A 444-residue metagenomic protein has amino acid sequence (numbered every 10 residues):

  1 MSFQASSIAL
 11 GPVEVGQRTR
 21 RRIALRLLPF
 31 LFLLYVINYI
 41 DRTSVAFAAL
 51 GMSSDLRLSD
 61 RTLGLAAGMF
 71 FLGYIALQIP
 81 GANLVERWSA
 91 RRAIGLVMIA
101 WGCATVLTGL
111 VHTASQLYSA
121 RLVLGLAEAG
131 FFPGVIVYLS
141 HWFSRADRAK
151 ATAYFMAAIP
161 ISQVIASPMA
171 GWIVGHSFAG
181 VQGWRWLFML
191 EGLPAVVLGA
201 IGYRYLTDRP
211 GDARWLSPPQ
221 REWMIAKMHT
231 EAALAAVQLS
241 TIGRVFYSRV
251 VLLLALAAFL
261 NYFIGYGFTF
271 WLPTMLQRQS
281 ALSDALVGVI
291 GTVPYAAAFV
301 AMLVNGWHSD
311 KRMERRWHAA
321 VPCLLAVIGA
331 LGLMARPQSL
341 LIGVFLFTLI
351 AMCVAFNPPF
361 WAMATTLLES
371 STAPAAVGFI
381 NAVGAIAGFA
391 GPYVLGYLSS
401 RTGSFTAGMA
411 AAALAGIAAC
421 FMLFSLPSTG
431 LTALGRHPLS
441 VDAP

Functional and structural regions predicted by a protein language model:
V45-A46, G243-L303, N357, W361: Extracytoplasmic gate region of multi-pass secondary transporters
R57, S89, L110-Q116, A127 (+4 more regions): Helix-breaking motifs and short loop linkers at transmembrane-helix boundaries and internal kinks in secondary membrane
A76-S115: Conserved MFS/SLC helix-loop-helix module at the cytosolic interface between two early adjacent transmembrane helices
L77-S89, A301-E314, S399-S400: Helix-to-loop junctions at the C-terminal end of transmembrane segments in multipass secondary transporters
E86-M98, D310-C323: Cytoplasmic membrane-interface "Motif A"-like loop-to-helix N-cap segments of 12-TM Major Facilitator Superfamily
A120-A157: Cytoplasmic helix-loop-helix junction between adjacent transmembrane helices in 12-TM secondary transporters
K150-G171, P194-A195, N381-G391: Glycine-rich segments within core transmembrane alpha-helices of 12-TM secondary carriers
R315-M363: C-terminal transmembrane helical hairpin of 12-TM major facilitator-type secondary transporters
